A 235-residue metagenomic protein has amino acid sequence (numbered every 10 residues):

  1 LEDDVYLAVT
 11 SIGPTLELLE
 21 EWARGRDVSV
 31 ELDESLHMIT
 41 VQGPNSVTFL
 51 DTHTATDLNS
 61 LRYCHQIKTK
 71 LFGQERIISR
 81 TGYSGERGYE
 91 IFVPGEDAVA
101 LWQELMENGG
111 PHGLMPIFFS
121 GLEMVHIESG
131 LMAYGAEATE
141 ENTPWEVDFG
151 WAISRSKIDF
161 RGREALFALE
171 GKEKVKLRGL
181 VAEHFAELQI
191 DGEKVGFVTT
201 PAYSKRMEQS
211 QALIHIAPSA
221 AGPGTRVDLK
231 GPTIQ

Functional and structural regions predicted by a protein language model:
L1, T81, G130, D191 (+1 more regions): Residue-level recognition of beta-strand microenvironments
L1-E20, H37-I39, G88-V93: Glycine-rich, acidic/polar active-site loops that bind/position phosphate-bearing ligands
D3-Y6, L36, E86-Y89, K174-L177 (+2 more regions): Short, surface-exposed beta-edge/turn micro-motifs
S11-L16, P44-S46, P94-V99, H215-A221: Helix N-cap motif at beta-to-alpha junctions
T15, N59-K68, H184-L188, G224: Glycine-centered loop/turn motifs
A23, D27-E173: Glycine-rich, acidic
N142-Q235: Glycine-rich, small/acidic residue-mixed loop/short-helix segments
